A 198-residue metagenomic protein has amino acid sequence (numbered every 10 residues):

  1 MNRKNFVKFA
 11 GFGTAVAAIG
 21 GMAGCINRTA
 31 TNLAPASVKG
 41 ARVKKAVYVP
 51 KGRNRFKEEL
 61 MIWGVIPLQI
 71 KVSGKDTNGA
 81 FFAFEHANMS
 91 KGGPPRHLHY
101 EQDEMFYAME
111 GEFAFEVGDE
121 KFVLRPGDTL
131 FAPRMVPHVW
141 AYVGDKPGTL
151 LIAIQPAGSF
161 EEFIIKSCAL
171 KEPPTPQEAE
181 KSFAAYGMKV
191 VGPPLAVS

Functional and structural regions predicted by a protein language model:
N2-R28: N-terminal export signals
M22-W63, A169: C-terminal segment of N-terminal export signals and the immediately downstream linker at the start of the mature
L60-R96: A short glycine-rich, His/Asp/Glu-containing loop-to-beta-strand
A87, Y100-F115: Short, conserved beta-strand element in jelly-roll/cupin
P95-E101, V139: Histidine-centered catalytic micro-motifs
E120-R134: Short acidic-glycine-tyrosine-enriched beta hairpin
R134-F160: Ligand-binding loop in jelly-roll beta-barrel domains
S167-S198: Acidic/histidine-enriched, glycine/proline-rich intrinsically disordered or flexible terminal extensions
